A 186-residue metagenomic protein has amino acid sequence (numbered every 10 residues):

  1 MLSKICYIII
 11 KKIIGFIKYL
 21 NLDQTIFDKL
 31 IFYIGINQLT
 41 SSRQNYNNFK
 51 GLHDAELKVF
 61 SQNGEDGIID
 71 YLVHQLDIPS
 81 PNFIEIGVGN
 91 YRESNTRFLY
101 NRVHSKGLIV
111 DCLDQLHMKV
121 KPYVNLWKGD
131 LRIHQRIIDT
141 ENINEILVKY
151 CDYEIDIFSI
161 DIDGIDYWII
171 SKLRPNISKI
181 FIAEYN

Functional and structural regions predicted by a protein language model:
M1-D54: Membrane-proximal basic amphipathic "stem/tether" segments
I14, N21, D77, K149-C151 (+1 more regions): Glycine-centered secondary-structure boundary/capping sites
L57-K149, Y153, I160: SAM cofactor-binding core of SAM-dependent methyltransferases, primarily the Rossmann-like beta-alpha-beta module
L99-R102, K172-S178: Short, conserved loop/helix-junction motifs that constitute active-site signature segments in enzyme catalytic cores
D152-E154, N176-I177: A short acidic, Gly/Pro-enriched loop at the edge of an enzyme's catalytic core that lines a small-molecule cofactor
I162-G164, Y185: Residues immediately flanking
G164-R174: A short, conserved alpha-helix within the catalytic core of class I
S178-Y185: Conserved beta-strand signature within the Rossmann-like core of class I S-adenosyl-L-methionine
